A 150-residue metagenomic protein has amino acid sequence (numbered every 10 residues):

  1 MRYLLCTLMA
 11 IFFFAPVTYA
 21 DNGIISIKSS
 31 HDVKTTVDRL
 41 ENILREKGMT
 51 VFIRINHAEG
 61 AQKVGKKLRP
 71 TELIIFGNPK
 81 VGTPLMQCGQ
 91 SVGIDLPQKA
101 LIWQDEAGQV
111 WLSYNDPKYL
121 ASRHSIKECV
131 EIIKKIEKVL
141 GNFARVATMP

Functional and structural regions predicted by a protein language model:
M1-L4: Positively charged n-region of N-terminal signal peptides that target proteins for export
C6-A15: Bacterial N-terminal signal peptides
Y19-T50, R145: Terminal, regulation- and interaction-focused segments at domain boundaries
S26-K28, L73-I75, L101, W111-S113: Soluble periplasmic/extracytoplasmic beta-strand elements of cell-envelope proteins
T36, L40, H57, I132 (+1 more regions): Stable alpha-helical elements in mature extracytoplasmic
R45, N56-Q98, I102: Compact, glycine-rich, soluble single-domain proteins
K99-I126: Beta-strand/loop substructures that line and gate deep hydrophobic ligand-binding cavities in soluble
K118-P150: C-terminal partner/receptor-binding element of secreted or periplasmic proteins
